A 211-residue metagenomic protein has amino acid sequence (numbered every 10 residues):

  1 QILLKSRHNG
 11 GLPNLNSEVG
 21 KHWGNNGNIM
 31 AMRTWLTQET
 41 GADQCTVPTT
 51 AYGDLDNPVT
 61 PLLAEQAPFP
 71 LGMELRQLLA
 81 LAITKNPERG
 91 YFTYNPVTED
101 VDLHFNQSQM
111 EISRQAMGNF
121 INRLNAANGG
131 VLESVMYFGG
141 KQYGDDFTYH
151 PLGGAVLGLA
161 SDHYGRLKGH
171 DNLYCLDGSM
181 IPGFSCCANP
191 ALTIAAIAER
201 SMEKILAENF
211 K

Functional and structural regions predicted by a protein language model:
Q1, E18, I112-F120, L152 (+2 more regions): Generic recognition of stable, solvent-exposed alpha-helical segments in well-folded globular domains
Q1-D43, D177, I194-I197, E203-F210: Glycine-rich loop(s) and the adjacent beta-strand/alpha-helix scaffold that form part
Q1-I2, M32, A42, Y91-F92 (+2 more regions): Short helix/loop capping segments that flank catalytic or ligand/cofactor-binding pockets
R33-Q77: Extended, composition-driven regions rather than compact fold-specific motifs
T37-T40, Y52, K85-E88, A160-D162 (+2 more regions): Short, glycine-/Ser/Thr-/acidic-enriched flexible segments
A67-V131: C-terminal catalytic lobe of FAD-dependent flavoproteins
S108-I112, D145, A188: Conserved, non-catalytic sequence blocks in retroelement Pol enzymes and Pol-derived host proteins
A116-F184, A191: A glycine-rich dinucleotide-binding beta-alpha-beta segment and adjacent secondary-structure elements that constitute
